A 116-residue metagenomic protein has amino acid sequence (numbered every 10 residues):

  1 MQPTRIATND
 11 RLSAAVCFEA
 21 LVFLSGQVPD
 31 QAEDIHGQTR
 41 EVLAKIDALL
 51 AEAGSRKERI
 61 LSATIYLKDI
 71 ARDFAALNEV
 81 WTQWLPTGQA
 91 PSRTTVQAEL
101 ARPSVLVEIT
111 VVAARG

Functional and structural regions predicted by a protein language model:
M1-L61, L67-G116: N-terminal presequence-like segments and the immediate start of the first folded domain
